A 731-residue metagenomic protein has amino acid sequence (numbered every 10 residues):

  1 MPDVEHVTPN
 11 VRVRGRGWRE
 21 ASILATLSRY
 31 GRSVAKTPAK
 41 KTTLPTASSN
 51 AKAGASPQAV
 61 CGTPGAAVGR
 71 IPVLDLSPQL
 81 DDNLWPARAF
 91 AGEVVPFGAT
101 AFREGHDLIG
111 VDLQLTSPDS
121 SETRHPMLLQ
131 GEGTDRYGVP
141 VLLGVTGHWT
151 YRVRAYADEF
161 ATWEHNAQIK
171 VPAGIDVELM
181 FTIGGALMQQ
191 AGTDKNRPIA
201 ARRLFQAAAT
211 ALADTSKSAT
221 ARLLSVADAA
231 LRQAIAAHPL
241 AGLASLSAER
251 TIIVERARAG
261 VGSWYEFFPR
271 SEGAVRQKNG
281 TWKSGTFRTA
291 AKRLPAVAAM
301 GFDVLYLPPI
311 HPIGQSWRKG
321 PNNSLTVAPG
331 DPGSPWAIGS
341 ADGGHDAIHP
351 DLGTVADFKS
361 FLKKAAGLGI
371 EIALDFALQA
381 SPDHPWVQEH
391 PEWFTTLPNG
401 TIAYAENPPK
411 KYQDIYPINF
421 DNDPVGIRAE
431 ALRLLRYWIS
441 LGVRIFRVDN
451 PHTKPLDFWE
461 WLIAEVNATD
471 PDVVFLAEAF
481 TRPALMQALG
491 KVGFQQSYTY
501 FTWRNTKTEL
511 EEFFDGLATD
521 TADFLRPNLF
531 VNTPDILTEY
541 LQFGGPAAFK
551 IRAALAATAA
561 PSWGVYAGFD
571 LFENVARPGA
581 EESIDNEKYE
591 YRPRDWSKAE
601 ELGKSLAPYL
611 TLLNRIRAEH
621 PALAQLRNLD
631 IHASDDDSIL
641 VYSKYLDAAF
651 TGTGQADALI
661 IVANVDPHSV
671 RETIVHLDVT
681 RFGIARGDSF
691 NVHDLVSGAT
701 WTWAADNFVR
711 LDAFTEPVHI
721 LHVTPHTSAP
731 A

Functional and structural regions predicted by a protein language model:
D3-E5: Arg/Gly-rich low-complexity intrinsically disordered repeat tracts
T8-P9, A21: Short polybasic linear motifs
V13-G17, I23-R270, A274, K278-D303 (+7 more regions): Carbohydrate-interacting/catalytic domains
I169, N322-L325, E389-H390, I463-E465 (+1 more regions): Glycine-rich, phosphate-binding/catalytic loops in enzymes
R256, G260-A328, G333-S340, G344-L352 (+2 more regions): Active-site-adjacent substrate/metal-binding segments within catalytic domains of carbohydrate-active enzymes
P309-P321, F376-W393: Aromatic-lined carbohydrate-binding surfaces of glycoside hydrolases
P332-D342, D346-K363, G367-I370, A380-L602 (+7 more regions): Alpha-amylase-like alpha-glycosidases and glucanotransferases acting on alpha-linked glucans and related
I372-L374: Carbohydrate-binding surfaces in secreted/extracellular proteins
